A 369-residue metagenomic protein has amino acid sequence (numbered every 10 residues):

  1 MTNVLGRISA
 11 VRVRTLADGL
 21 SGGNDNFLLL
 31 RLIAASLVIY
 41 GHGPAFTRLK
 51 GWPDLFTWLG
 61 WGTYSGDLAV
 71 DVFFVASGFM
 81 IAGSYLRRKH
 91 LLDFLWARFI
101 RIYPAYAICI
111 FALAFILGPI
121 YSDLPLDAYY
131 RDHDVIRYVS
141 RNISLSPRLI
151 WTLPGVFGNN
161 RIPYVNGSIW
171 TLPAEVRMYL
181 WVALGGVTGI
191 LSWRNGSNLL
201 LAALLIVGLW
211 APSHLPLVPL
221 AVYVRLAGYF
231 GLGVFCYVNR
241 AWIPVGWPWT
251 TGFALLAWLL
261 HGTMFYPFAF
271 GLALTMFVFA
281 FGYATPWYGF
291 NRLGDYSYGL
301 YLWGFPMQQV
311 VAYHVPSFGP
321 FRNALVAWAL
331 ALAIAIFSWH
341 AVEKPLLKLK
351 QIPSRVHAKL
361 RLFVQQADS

Functional and structural regions predicted by a protein language model:
M1-D18, Q308-S369: C-terminal "closing" transmembrane helix and its immediate cytosolic amphipathic cap in multi-pass membrane proteins
T2-R14, A69-I100, A105-A128, M307 (+2 more regions): Juxtamembrane transmembrane-helix termini
G6, L28, A34, F73 (+3 more regions): Aromatic-enriched alpha-helical transmembrane segments of multi-pass intramembrane proteins
N24-Y85, Y103-A105, L300-F305: Functionally critical transmembrane alpha-helices in membrane proteins and complexes, commonly lining
T47, L255-K344: Alpha-helical transmembrane segments of multi-pass integral membrane proteins
W58-S65, Y106-V176, T275: Membrane-interface helix-loop-helix regions
F79-L86, V182-I190, Y229-A241, T275-Y288 (+5 more regions): Hydrophobic transmembrane alpha-helices
L86-D93, I190-N195, Y237-W249, F281-G294 (+3 more regions): Membrane-interface junctions at the ends of membrane-embedded or membrane-associated helices
